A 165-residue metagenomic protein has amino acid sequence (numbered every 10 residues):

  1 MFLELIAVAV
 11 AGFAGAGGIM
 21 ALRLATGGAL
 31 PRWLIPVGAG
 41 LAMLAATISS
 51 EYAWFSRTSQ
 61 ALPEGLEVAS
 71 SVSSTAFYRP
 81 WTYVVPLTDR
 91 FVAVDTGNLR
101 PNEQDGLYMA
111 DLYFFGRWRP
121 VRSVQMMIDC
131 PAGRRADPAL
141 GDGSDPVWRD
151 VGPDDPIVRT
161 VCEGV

Functional and structural regions predicted by a protein language model:
M1-T26: Membrane-embedded alpha-helical segments of integral membrane proteins
A14, L34-S49: Hydrophobic membrane-insertion alpha-helices, especially the h-region of bacterial N-terminal signal peptides
I19, R23, G27, A46 (+1 more regions): Membrane-water interface at transmembrane helix exits
Y52-S73: Alpha-helical transmembrane signal-anchor/signal-peptide segments
S70-T82, D89: Beta-strand-rich, non-transmembrane domain signature
Y83-V165: Extracytosolic and intramembrane catalytic regions of membrane-associated proteins in envelope/secretory systems
